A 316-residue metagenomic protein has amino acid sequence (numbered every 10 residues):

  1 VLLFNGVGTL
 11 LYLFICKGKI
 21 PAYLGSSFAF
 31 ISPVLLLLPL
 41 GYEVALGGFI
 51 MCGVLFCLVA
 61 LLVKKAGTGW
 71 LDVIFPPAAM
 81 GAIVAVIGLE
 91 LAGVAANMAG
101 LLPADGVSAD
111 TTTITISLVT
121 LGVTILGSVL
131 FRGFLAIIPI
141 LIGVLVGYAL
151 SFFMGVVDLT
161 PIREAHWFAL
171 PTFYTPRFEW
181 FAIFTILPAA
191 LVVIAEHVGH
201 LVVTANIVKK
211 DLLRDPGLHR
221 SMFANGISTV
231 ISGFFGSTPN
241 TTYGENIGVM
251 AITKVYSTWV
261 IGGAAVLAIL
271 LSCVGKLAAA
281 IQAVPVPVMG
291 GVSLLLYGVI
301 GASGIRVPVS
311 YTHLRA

Functional and structural regions predicted by a protein language model:
V1, I140-H219: Helix-loop-helix hairpins and the membrane-proximal interhelical loops of multi-pass alpha-helical transport proteins
V1-L13, P188-T258: Membrane-embedded helical hairpins/re-entrant loop segments and their flanking transmembrane helices within multi-pass
V1-S117, C273-K276, A283, P287 (+1 more regions): Early transmembrane hairpin of solute transport permeases
N5-Y12, G53-A60, A82-V94, S117-L130 (+5 more regions): Hydrophobic core segments of alpha-helical transmembrane domains in multi-pass membrane transport and ion-translocation
V34-P39, S128, N246-S257, I261 (+1 more regions): Interfacial segments of multi-pass membrane proteins
F75, A79, D110, I114 (+4 more regions): Hydrophobic alpha-helical transmembrane segments of multi-pass membrane proteins
T312-A316: Conserved small/polar residues in nucleotide/adenosyl-binding loops
